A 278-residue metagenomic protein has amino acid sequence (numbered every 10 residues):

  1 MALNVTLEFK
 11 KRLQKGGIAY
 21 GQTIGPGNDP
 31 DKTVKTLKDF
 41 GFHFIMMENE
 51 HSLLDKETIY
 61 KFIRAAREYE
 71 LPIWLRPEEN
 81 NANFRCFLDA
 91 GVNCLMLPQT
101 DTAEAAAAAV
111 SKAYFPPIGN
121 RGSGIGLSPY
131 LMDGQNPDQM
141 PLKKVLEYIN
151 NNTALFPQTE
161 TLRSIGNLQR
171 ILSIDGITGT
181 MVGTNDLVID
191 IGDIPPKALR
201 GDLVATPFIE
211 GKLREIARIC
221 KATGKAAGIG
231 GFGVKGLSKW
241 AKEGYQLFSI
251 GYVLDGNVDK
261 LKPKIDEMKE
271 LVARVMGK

Functional and structural regions predicted by a protein language model:
M1-I73, G176: Conserved N-terminal beta1-alpha1 strand-loop-helix module at the mouth
M1-T23, P137-N151, R214-R218, A222: N-terminal amphipathic alpha-helix/helix-capping segment at the start of soluble metabolic enzymes
Q14-D31, R76-P77, T153-G166, A226-F232: Active-site mouth loops of central-metabolism enzymes
Q22, L37, E48, L95 (+4 more regions): Conserved, mostly hydrophobic/aromatic
K56-D89, A113-N120, Y148-N151, G201-A227 (+1 more regions): Alpha-helix-loop-beta-strand connector modules within alpha/beta enzyme cores
F62, A103-G119, D193-G201, V253-K278: C-terminal helical cap(s) of enzyme catalytic domains, especially alpha/beta-barrels
C94-A108, G179-I191, Q246-K264: Glycine-rich phosphate-binding active-site loops on the catalytic face of alpha/beta enzymes
L97-D175, T184-I189: Conserved anion-binding
